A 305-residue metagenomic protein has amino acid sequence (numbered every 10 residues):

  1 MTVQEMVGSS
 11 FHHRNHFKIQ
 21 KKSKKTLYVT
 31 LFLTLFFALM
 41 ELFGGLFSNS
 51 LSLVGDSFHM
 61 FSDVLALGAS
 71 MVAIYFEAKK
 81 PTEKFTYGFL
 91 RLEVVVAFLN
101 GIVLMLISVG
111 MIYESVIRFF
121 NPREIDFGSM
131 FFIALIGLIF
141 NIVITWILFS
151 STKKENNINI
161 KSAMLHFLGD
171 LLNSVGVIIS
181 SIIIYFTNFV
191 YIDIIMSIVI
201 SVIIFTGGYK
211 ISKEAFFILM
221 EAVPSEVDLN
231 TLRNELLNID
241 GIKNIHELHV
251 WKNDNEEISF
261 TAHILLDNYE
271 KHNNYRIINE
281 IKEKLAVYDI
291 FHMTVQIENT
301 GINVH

Functional and structural regions predicted by a protein language model:
T2-S23, V29, S52, F58 (+1 more regions): Alpha-helical transmembrane segments and adjacent TM-loop junctions that form the membrane-embedded core of multi-pass
T30-M40: The first (N-terminal) embedded transmembrane alpha-helix
A38-G44, N141-T145: Membrane-embedded alpha-helices of multi-pass membrane proteins, especially ion channels and transporters
A38-L39, V64, I178: Small-residue-rich packing faces within the transmembrane alpha-helices of Major Facilitator Superfamily
F43-V54: Short, hydrophobic transmembrane alpha-helix segments
L51, S62-L65: Extracellular loop-to-transmembrane helix junctions
